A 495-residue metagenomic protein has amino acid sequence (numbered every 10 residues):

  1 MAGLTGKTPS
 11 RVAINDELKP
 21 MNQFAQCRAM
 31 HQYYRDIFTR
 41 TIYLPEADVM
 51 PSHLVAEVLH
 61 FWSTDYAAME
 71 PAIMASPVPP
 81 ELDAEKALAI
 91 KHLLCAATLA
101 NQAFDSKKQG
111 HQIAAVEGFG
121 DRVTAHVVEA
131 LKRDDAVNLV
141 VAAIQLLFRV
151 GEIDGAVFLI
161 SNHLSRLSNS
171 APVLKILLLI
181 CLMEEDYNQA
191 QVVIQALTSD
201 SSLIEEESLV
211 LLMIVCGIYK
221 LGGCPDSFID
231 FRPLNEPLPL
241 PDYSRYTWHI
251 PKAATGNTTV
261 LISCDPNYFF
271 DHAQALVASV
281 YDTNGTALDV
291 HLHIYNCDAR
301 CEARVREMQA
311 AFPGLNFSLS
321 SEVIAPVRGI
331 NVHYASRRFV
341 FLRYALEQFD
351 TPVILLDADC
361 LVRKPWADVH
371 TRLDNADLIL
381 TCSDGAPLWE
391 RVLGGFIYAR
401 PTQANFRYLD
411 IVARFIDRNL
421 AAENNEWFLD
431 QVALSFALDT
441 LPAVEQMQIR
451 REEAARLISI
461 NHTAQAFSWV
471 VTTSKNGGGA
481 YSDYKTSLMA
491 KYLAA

Functional and structural regions predicted by a protein language model:
M1-Y243, A494-A495: Non-catalytic N-terminal targeting/anchoring module and adjacent flexible stem/linker that precedes the structured
D230-N267: N-proximal low-complexity "stem/linker" segments adjacent to membrane-targeting elements
P266-Q274: A short, glycine/small-residue-rich beta-strand->loop->alpha-helix junction that serves as a flexible
S279-A287: Short, acidic, metal-binding catalytic loop of nucleotide-sugar glycosyltransferases
D289-C297: Short beta-strand/loop segment that forms part of the nucleotide-sugar
R300-V305, Q309-E347: Active-site-proximal specificity loops/subdomain of glycosyltransferases
Y334-V392, I397-A399: GT-A fold catalytic core of metal-dependent nucleotide-sugar glycosyltransferases, centered on the diacidic
N405-L493: Catalytic core and acceptor-binding pocket of nucleotide-sugar-dependent glycosyltransferases
